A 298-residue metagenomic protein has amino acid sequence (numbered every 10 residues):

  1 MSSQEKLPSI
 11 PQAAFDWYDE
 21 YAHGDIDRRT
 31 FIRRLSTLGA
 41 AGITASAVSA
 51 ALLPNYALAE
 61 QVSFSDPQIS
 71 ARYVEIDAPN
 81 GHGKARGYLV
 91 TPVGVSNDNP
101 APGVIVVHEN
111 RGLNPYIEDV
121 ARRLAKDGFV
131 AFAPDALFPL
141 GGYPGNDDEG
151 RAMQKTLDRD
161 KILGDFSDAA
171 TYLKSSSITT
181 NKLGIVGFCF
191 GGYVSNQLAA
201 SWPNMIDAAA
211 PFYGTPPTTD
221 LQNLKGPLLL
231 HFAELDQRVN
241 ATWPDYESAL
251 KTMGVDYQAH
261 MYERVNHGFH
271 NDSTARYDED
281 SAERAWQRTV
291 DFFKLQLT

Functional and structural regions predicted by a protein language model:
M1-T30: N-terminal secretory signal peptides
T30-P54: N-terminal export signals
E60-D98: N-terminal cap/lid segment of alpha/beta-hydrolase-fold proteins
D98, D147-V186, L297: Gly/Ser-rich "nucleophile elbow"/oxyanion-hole loop immediately N-terminal to the catalytic nucleophile in hydrolases
D98-E109: Short beta-strand element of the alpha/beta-hydrolase
L137-D160, G268-S273: Cap/lid segment of the alpha/beta-hydrolase catalytic domain
D168-K225: Primarily recognizes the serine-hydrolase "nucleophile elbow" in alpha/beta-hydrolase and SGNH/GDSL folds
L230-F232: Short beta-strand/loop motif that positions the catalytic acidic residue of the alpha/beta-hydrolase fold
